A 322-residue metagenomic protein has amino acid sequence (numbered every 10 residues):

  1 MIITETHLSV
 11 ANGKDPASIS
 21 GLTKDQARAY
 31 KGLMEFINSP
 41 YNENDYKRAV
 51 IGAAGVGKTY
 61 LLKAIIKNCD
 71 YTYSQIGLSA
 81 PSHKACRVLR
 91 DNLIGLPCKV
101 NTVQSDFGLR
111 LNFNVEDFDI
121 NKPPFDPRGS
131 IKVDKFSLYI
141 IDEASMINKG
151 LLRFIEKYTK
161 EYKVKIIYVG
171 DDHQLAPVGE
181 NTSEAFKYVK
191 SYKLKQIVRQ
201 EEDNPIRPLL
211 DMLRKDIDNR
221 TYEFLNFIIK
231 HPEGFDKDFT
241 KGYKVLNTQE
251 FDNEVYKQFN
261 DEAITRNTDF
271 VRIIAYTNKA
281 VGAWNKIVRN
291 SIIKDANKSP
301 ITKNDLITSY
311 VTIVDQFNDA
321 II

Functional and structural regions predicted by a protein language model:
I2, T6-D15, I19, T23 (+1 more regions): Detector for small/aliphatic-rich hydrophobic stretches
T4-G13, A29-I37, Y41-R48, V164 (+1 more regions): Conserved helicase motor core of P-loop NTPases
L22, L78, I140, I273: Conserved SAM-binding loop
Q26, S82, T277: Short, conserved phosphate/pyrophosphate- and ester-handling motifs at nucleotide-, phospho-/glycolipid
K31, A49-V56, Y60-S74, A80-D91 (+5 more regions): Conserved helicase motor core of SF1/SF2 NTP-dependent helicases
Y73-G77, D269-R272: Short active-site oxyanion
Q75-G77, P97-V103, K294-K298, N304: Conserved RecA-like helicase motor-core motifs
N92-L96: Short, conserved SAM-binding/catalytic segment of Class I S-adenosyl-L-methionine-dependent methyltransferases
